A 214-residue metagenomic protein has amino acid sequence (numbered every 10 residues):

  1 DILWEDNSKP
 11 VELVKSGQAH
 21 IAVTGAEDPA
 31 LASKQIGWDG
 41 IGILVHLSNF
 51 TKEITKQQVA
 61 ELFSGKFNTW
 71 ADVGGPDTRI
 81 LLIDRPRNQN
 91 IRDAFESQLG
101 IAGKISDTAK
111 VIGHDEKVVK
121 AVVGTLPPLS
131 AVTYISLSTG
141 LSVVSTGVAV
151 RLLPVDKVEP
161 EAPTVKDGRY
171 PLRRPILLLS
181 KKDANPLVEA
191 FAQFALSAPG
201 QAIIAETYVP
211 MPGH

Functional and structural regions predicted by a protein language model:
D1-H214: Exported/periplasmic ABC-transporter solute-binding proteins
